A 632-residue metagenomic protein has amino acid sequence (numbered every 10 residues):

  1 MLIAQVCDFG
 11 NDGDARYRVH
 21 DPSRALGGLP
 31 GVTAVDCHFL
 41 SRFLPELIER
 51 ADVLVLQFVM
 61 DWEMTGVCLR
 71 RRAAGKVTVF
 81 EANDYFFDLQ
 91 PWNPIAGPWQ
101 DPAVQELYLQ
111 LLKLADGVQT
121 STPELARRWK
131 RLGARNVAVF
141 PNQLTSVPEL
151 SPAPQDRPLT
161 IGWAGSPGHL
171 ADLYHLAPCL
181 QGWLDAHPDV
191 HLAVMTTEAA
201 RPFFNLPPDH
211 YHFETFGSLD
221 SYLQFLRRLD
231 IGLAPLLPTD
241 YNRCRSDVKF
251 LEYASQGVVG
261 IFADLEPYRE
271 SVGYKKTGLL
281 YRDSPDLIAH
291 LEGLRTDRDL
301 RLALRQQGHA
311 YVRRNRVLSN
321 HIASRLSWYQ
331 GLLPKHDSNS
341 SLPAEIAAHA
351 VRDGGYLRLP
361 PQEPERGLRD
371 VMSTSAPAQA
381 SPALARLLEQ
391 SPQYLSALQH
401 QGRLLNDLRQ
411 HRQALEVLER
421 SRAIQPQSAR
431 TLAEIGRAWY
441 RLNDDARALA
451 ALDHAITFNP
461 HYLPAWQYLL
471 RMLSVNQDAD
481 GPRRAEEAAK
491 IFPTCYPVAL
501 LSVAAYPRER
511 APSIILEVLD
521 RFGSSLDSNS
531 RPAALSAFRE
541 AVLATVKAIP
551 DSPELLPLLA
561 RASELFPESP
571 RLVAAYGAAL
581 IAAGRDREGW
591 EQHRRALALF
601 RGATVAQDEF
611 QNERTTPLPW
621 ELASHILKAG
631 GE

Functional and structural regions predicted by a protein language model:
Q5, G10-L29, Q143-E149, P154-R227 (+1 more regions): Conserved catalytic-core segment of nucleotide-activated headgroup transferases in glycan assembly
F86, P98-V118: Membrane-proximal helix-turn-helix segments that form the acceptor-binding/catalytic region of lipid-linked
K113-E149: Donor nucleotide-sugar binding/catalytic pocket of nucleotide-sugar-dependent glycosyltransferases
G168-A171, L219-D220, Q224-S255, I261-V272: Nucleotide-sugar-dependent
Y274-P285, G293-R298: Conserved acidic donor-binding segment of nucleotide-sugar-dependent glycosyltransferases
D299-Q330, P334-H336, T494: A charged, aromatic-enriched C-terminal amphipathic alpha-helix characteristic of glycosyltransferases across folds
